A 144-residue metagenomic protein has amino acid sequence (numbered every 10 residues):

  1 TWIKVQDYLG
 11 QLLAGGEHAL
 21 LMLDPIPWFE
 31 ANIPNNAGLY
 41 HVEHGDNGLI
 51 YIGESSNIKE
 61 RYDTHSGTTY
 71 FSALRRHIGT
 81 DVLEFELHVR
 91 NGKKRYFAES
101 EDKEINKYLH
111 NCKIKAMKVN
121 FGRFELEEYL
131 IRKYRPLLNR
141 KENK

Functional and structural regions predicted by a protein language model:
T1-E60, T64, R90, R95 (+8 more regions): GIY-YIG nuclease catalytic motif and its immediate N-terminal context
D63-T68, T80-E84, R132-P136: Short, intrinsically disordered, mixed-charge
T69-N106, N111: Acidic, metal/cofactor-coordinating or nucleic-acid-engaging core segments within structured domains
